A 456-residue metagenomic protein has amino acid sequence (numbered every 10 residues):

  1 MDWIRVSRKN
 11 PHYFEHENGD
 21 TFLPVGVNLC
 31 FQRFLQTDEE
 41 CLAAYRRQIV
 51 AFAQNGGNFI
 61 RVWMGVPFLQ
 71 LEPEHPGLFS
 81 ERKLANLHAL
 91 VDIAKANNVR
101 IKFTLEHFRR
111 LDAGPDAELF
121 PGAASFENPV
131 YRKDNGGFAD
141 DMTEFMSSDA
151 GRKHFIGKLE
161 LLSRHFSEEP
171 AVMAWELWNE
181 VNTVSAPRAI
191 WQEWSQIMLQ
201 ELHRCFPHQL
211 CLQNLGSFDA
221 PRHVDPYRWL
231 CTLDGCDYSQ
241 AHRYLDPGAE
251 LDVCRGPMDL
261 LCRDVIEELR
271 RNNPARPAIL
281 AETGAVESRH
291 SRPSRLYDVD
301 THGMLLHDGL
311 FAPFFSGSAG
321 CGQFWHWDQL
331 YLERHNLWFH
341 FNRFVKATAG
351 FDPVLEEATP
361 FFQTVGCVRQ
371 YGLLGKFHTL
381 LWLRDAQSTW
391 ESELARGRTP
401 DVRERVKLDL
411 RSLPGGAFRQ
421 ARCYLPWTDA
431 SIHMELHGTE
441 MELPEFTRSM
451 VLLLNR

Functional and structural regions predicted by a protein language model:
D2-E250, R255, L261-R263, P274: Active-site mouth of glycoside hydrolases
H12-F14, A94, H378-T379, S431 (+2 more regions): Hydrophobic residues embedded in beta-strands of well-ordered beta-sheets
D20, P274-A278, A285-S288, H302 (+2 more regions): Aromatic- and carboxylate-lined catalytic core of secreted/periplasmic carbohydrate-active enzymes
I49, V91, L199, I266-R270 (+2 more regions): Short amphipathic alpha-helical segments and helix-helix/interface helices
V99, E201, P207-L210, L233-Y238 (+2 more regions): Catalytic-core region of carbohydrate-active enzymes that cleave or remodel glycosidic bonds
R110-G114, Y244-G248, G284-S291, R384-S392: Short regulatory "switch" loops immediately downstream of catalytic or recognition motifs within protein catalytic
G114-A123, L230-C231, R295-G303, W338-F341: Short, electropositive alpha-helical surface patch
L436-E442: Short, solvent-exposed S/T- and G/P-enriched segments that are highly enriched in secreted/extracellular and lumenal
